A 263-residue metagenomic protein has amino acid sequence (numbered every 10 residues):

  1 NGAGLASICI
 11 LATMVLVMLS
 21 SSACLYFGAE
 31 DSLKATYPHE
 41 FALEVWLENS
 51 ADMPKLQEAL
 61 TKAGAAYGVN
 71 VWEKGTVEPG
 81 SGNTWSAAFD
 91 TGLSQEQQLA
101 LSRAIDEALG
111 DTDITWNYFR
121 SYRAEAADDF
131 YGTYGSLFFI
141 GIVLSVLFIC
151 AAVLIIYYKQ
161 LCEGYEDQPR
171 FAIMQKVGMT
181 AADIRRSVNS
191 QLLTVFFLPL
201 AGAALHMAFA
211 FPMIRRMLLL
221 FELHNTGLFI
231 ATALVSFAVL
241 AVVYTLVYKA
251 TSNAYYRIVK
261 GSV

Functional and structural regions predicted by a protein language model:
G2-L25, G132-R170, L192-A210, T232-L246: Hydrophobic alpha-helical transmembrane segments of multi-pass inner-membrane transport and secretion
L5-I8, V15-S136: Nucleotide-cofactor and metal-assisted catalytic machinery
R123-F130, V177, M217-G227: Short, membrane-exposed interhelical loops at transmembrane-helix boundaries
E163-G164, F171-I173, S252-I258: Inner-leaflet juxtamembrane helices
P169-K176, L219, K260: Short amphipathic alpha-helical coupling elements at transmembrane boundaries
R185-N189, L193: Interfacial transmembrane-helix starts/ends
G202-S262: Short helix-loop junctions at transmembrane helix boundaries
